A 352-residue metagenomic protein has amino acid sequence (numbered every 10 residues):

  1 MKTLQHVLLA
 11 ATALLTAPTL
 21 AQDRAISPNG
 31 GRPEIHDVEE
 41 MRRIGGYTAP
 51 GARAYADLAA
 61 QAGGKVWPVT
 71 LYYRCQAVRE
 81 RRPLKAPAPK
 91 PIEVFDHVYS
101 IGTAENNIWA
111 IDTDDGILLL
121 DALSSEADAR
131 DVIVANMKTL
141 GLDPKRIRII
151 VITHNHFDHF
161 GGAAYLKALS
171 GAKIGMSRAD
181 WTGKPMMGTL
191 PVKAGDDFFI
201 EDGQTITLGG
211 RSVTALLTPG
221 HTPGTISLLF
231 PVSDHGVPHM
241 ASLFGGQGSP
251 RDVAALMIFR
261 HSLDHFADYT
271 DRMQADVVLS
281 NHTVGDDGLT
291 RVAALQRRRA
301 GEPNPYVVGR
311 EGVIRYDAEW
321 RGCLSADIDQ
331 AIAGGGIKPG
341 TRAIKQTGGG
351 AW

Functional and structural regions predicted by a protein language model:
M1-L8: Bacterial N-terminal signal peptides that target proteins for export
T16-P18: N-terminal signal peptide c-region/cleavage motif recognized by signal peptidases
Q22-R82, H235-P238, G246-W352: Accessory terminal helices/loops
I26-P50, A127-D131, M137-T205, R297-R299 (+1 more regions): Active-site HxH/HxHxD metal-binding segment of metal-dependent hydrolases
V78-R79, P87-A88, E93-D96, D131 (+8 more regions): Metallo-beta-lactamase
L84-L140, S227-G248: Conserved beta-strand hairpin/beta-sheet module of binuclear metal-dependent hydrolase folds, prominently
H97, I111, D121, H154 (+4 more regions): Divalent metal-coordination and catalytic microenvironments
A127, N155-G161, W181-K184, P223-I226 (+3 more regions): Active-site environment of divalent metal-dependent phosphoester hydrolases
